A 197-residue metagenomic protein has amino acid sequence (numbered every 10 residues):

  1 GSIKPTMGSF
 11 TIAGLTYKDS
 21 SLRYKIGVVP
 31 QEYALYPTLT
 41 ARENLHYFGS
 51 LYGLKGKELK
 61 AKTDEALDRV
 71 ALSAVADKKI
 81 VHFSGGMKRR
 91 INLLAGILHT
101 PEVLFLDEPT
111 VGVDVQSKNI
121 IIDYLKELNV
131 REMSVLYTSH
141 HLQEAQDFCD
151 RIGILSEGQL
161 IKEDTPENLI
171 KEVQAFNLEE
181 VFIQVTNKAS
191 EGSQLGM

Functional and structural regions predicted by a protein language model:
G8-L22: Conserved ABC transporter NBD signature motif
H46, S50, K57-V75: Conserved ABC ATPase "signature" region
K79-F83: Conserved ABC ATPase signature
L104-E108: Catalytic Walker B motif of ABC-type/P-loop ATPase nucleotide-binding domains
E163-D164: ABC ATPase "signature
